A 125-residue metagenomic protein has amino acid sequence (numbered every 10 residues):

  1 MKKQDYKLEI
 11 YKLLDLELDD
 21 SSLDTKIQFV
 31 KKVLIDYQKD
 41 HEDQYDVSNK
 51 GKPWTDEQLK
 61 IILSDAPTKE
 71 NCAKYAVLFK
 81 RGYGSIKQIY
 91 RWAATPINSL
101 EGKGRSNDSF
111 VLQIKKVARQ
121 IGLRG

Functional and structural regions predicted by a protein language model:
M1-S64, E70-G125: Intrinsically disordered, low-complexity regulatory regions of eukaryotic nuclear gene-regulatory proteins
